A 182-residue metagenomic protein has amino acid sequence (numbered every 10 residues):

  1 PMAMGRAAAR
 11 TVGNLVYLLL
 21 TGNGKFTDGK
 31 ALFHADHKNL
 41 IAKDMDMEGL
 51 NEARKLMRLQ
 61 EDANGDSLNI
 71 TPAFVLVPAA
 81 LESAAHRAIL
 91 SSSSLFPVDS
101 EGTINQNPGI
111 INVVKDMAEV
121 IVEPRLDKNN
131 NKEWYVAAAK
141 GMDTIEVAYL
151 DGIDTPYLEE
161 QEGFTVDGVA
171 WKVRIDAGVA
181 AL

Functional and structural regions predicted by a protein language model:
P1-Q60: Alpha-helical scaffold segments that mediate packing/assembly in large oligomeric complexes
A3-R6, I70, V166: Short, well-structured alpha-helical interface segments that form or flank functional binding sites
K38-N39, K43-D44, E48-L59, A73-F74 (+1 more regions): Sequence/fold signature of self-assembling virion shell proteins
A63, L68-P72: Short gly/pro-enriched beta-turn/loop segments at secondary-structure junctions
